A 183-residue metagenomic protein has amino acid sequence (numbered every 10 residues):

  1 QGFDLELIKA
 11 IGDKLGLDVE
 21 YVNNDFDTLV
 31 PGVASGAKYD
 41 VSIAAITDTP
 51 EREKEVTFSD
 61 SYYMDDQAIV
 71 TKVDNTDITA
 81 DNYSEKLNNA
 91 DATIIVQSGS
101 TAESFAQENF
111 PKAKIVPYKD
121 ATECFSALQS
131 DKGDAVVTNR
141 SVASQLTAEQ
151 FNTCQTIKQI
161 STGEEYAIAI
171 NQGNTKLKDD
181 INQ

Functional and structural regions predicted by a protein language model:
Q1-A45: Extracytoplasmic small-molecule ligand-binding "clamshell" domains of the periplasmic binding protein/Venus flytrap
I8-L17, S84, N88-D91, T101-K119 (+1 more regions): Ligand-binding cleft/hinge of the Venus flytrap
E20-G32, D81, V116-S130, E164: Short helix-initiation/N-cap motifs at beta->coil->alpha
V22-D27, A37-T49, K72-V73, G99-S100 (+2 more regions): Beta->alpha turn/N-cap motifs
D27-T28, A45-K54, S104-E108, S126-G163: A ligand-binding cleft/hinge motif common to bilobed small-molecule-binding domains
S59-D60, K72-A92: Flexible hinge/capping segments at coil-to-helix
M64-T71, R140-N182: Periplasmic-binding protein-like
D74-S84, V116, G173-D179: Short helix-loop capping/hinge motifs at secondary-structure junctions, enriched in acidic/polar residues
